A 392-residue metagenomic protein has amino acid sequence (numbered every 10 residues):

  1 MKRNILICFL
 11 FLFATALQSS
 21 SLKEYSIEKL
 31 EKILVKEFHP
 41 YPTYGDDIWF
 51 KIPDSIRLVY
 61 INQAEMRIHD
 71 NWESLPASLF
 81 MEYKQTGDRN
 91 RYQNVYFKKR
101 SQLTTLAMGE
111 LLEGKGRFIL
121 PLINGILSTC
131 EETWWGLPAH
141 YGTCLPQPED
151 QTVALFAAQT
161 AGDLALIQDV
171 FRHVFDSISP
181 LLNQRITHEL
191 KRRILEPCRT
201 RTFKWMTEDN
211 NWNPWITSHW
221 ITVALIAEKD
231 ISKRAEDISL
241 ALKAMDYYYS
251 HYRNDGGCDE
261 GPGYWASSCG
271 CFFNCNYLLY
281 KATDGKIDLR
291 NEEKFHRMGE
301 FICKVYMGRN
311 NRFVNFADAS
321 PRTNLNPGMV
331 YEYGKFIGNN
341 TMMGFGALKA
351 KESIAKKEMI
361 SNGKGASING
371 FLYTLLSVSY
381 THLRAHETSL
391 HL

Functional and structural regions predicted by a protein language model:
M1-S21: Bacterial Sec-dependent N-terminal signal peptides
S21-K84: Low-complexity, Ser/Thr/Pro/Gly-enriched N-terminal "stalk/linker" regions
A64-L75, L122-H140, L181-F203, E236-G256 (+1 more regions): Long, well-ordered core segments of solenoidal/helical folds
F80-R91, A139-A158, K204-H219, D259-F273 (+2 more regions): Carbohydrate-binding/catalytic loop surfaces
K98-L112, N124-S128, A158-D169: Non-membrane alpha-helical segments in proteins
E110-I123, I167-T187, A224-L242, L279-F295 (+1 more regions): Structural helix-adjacent loops and short alpha-helical linkers that scaffold large soluble proteins
L145-G263, C271-N274, L372: Active-site lining segments of carbohydrate-active enzymes
N274-R384, S389: Carbohydrate-active enzyme catalytic cores, enriched for enzymes that act on polyanionic acidic polysaccharides
